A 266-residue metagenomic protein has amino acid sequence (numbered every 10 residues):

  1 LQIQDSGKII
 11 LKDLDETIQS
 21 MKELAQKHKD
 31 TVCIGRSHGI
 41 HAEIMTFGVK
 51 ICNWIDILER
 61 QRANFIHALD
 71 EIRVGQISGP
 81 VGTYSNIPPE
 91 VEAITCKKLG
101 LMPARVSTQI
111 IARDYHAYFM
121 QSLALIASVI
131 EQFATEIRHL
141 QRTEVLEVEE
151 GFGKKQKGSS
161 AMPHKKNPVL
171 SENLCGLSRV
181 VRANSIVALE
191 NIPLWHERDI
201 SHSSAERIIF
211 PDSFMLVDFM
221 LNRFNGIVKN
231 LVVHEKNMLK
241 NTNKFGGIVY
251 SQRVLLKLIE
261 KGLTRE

Functional and structural regions predicted by a protein language model:
L1, L58, P89-E90, V249-R253: A generic alpha-helix surface/boundary motif
L1-A42, L101-Y115, H196-S203: Long, non-coiled-coil amphipathic alpha-helical linker/lever segments that couple catalytic cores to other domains
Q2-D5, V49, A117-L125, R253-K261: Short, well-ordered beta-strand elements within core beta-sheets of diverse protein domains
I3, G7, I51, A112 (+4 more regions): Amphipathic alpha-helical coiled-coil segments and their boundaries
S6, I10-D13, T17, W54 (+3 more regions): Alpha-helical packing segments of well-folded alpha/beta enzyme cores
K12, K22, E43-L194: Internal glycine-rich alpha/beta core junctions
Q26, K97, I259: Short polybasic/polar patches that bind polyanions
M162-E266: Glycine-rich cofactor/substrate-binding loops
